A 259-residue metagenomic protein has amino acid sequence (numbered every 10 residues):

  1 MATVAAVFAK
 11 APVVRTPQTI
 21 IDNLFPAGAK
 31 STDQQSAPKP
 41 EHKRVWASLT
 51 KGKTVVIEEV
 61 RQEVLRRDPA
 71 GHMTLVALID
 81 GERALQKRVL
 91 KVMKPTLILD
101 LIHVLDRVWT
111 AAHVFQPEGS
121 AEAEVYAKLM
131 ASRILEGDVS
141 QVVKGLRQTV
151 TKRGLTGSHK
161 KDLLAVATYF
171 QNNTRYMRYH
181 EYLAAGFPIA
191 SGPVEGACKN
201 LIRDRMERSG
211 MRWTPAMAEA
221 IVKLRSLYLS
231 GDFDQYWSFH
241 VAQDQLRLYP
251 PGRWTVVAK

Functional and structural regions predicted by a protein language model:
M1-K259: Catalytic center-proximal scaffold of phosphoryl-transfer enzymes
